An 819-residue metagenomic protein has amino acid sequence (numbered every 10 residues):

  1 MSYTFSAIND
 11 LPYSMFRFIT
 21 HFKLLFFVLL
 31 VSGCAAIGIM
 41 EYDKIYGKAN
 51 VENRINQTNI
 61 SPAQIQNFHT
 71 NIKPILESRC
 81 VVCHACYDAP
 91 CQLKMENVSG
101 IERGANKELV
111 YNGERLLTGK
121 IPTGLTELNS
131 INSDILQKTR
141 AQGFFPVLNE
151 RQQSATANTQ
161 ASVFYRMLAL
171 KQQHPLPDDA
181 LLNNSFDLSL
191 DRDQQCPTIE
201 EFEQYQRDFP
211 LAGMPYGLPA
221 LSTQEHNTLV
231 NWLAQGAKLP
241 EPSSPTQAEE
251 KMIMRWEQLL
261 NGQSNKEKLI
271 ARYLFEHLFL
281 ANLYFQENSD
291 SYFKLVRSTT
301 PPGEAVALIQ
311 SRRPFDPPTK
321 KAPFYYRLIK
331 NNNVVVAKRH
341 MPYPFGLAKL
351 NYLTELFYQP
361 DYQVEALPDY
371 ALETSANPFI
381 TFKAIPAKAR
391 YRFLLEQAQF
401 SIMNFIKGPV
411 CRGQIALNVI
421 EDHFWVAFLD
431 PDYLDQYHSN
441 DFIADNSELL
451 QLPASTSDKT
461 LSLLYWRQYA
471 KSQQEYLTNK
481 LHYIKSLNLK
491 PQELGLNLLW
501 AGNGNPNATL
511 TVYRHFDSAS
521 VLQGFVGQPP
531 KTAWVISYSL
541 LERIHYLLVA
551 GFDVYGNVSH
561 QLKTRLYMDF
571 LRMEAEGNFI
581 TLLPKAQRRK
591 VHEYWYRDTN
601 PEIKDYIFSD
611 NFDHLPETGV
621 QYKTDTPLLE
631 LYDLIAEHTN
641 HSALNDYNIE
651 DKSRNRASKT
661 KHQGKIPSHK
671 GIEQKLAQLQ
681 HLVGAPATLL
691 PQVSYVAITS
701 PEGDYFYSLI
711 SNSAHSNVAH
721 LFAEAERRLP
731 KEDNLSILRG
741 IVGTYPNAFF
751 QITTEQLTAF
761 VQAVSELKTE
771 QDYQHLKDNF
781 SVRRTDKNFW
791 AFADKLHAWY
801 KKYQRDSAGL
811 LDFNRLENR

Functional and structural regions predicted by a protein language model:
S2-Y3: Extreme N-terminal basic, low-complexity initiation segments that serve as generic localization/processing leaders
I8-L25: Bacterial N-terminal signal peptides that target proteins for export
K23-G33: Bacterial N-terminal signal peptides
A35-R819: Aromatic- and Gly/Pro-enriched helix-to-coil junctions and flexible linker segments
